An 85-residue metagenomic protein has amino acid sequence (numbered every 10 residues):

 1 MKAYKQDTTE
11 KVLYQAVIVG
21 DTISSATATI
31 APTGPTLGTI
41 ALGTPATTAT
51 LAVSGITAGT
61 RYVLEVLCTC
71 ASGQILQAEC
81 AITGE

Functional and structural regions predicted by a protein language model:
M1-T22: Predominantly extracytoplasmic/ectodomain segments of secreted and cell-surface proteins
V19-T27, P35: Extracellular acidic loop/turn motifs
P32-A46: Low-complexity "stalk/linker" and mucin-like segments enriched in Ser/Thr/Pro/Ala/Gly
T47-L51: Short strand-edge motifs at loop-to-beta-strand transitions and within beta-strands of extracellular beta-rich domains
V53-T60: Surface-exposed, short loops/turns at beta-strand junctions within beta-sandwich domains
R61-E65: Short, conserved beta-strand segments of beta-strand-rich sandwich/propeller modules, principally
T69-G73: Short, solvent-exposed loop/turn segments at the edges of extracellular beta-sandwich modules
E79-E85: Short beta-strand edge segments in extracellular beta-sheet folds
